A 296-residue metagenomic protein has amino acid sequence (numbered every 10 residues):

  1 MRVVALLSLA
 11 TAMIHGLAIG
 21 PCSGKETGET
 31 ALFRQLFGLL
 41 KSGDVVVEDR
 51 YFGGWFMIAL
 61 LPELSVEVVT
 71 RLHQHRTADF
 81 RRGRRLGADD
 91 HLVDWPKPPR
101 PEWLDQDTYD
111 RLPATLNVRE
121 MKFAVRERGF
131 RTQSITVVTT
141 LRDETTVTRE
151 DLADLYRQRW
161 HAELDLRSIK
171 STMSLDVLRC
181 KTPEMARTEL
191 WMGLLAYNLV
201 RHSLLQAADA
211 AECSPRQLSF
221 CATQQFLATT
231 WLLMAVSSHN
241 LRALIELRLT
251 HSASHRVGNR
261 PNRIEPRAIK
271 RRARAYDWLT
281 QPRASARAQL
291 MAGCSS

Functional and structural regions predicted by a protein language model:
M1-S296: Single, function-defining residue in the core of a domain
